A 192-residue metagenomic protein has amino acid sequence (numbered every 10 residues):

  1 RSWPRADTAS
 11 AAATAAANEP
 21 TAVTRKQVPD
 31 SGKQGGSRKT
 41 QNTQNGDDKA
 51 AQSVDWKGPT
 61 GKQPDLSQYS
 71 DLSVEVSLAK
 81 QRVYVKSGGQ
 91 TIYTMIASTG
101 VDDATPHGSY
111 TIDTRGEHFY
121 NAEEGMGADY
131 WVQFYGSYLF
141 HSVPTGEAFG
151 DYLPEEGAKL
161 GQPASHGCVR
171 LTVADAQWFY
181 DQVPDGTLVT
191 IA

Functional and structural regions predicted by a protein language model:
R1-D7: Hydrophobic single-pass membrane-targeting/anchoring helices
D7, T105, G116-A192: Exported/periplasmic cell-wall-interacting domains
T8-R115, D129-Y130: Cell wall/extracellular polymer interaction/catalysis modules
